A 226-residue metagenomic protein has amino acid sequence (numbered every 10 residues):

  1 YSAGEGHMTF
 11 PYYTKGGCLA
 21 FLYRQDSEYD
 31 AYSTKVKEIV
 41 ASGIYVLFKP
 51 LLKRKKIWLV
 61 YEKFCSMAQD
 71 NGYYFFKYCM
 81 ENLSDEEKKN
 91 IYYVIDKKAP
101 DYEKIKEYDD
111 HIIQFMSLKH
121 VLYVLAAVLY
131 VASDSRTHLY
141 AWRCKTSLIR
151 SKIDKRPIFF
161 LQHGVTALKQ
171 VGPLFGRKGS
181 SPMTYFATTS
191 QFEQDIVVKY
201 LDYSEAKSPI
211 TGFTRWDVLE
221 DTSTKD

Functional and structural regions predicted by a protein language model:
Y1-I57: Basic, ligand-binding patches in group-transfer machinery, especially extracytoplasmic/periplasmic segments
F48, I57-E220: Active-site and donor-binding regions of nucleotide-sugar-utilizing enzymes
D221-D226: A short helix/loop element that forms part of the nucleotide-sugar donor recognition site in Leloir-type
